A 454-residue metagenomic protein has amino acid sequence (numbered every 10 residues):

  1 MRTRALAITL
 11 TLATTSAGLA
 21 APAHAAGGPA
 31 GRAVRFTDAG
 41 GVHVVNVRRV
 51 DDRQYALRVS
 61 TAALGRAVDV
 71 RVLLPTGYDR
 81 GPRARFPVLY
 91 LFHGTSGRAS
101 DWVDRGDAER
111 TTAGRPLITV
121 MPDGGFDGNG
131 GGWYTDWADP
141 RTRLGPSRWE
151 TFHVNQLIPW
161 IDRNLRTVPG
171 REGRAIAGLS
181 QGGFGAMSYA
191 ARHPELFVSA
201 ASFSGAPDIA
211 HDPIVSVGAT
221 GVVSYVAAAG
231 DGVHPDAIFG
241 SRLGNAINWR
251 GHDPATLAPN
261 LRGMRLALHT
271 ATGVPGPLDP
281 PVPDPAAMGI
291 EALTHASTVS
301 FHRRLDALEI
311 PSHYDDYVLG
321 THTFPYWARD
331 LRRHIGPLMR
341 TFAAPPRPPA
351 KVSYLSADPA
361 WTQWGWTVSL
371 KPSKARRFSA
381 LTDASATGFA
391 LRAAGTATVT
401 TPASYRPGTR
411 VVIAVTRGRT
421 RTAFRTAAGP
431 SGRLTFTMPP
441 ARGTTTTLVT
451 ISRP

Functional and structural regions predicted by a protein language model:
M1-A26: Secretory targeting and sorting signals
A23-G395: Non-catalytic cap/lid and distal C-terminal segments of serine-dependent acyl enzymes
T61-A63, P402-Y405, V415-R417, P440: Non-cytosolic beta-sheet module surface loops
V70, V411-I413: Short beta-strand elements bearing conserved aromatic residues within extracellular beta-rich modules
S373, D383-S385, A414-T422: Change "in extracellular beta-sheet-rich domains … of secreted and cell-surface proteins" to "in beta-sheet-rich domains
A390-T409: Surface-exposed beta-strand/loop patches in extracellular or lumenal glycoproteins
R406-R410, A441-T444: Tight coil/turn sites that cap or link beta-strands
A428-P454: C-terminal beta-strand-rich structural cap/linker in extracellular carbohydrate-active enzymes
